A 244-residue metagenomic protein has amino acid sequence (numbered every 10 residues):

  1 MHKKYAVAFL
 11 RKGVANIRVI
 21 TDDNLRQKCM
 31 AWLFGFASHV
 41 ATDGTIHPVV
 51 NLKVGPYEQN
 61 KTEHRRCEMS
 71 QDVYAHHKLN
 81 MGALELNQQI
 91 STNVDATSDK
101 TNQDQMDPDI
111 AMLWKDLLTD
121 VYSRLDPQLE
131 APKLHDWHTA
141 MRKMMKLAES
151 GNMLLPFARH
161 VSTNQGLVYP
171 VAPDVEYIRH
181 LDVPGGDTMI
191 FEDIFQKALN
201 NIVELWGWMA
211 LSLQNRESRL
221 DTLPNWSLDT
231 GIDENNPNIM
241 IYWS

Functional and structural regions predicted by a protein language model:
M1-G35, V40-S244: N-terminal leader/auxiliary helical segments
